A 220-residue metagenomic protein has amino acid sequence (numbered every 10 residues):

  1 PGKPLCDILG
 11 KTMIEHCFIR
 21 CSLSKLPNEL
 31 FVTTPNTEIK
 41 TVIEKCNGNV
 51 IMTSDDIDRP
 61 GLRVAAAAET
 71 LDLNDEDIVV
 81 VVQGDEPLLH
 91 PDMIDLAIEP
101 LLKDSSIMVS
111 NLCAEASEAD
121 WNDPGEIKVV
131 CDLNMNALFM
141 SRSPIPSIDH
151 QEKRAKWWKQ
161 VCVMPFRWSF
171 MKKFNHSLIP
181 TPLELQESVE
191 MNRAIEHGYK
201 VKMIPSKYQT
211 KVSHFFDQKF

Functional and structural regions predicted by a protein language model:
P1-T34: N-terminal glycine-rich phosphate-binding loop and ensuing alpha1 helix
P27, D75-E76, D104-I107, Y199: Short, high-confidence coil segments that cap the C-terminus of an alpha-helix and link into the following beta-strand
P27-F31, P180-T181, Q209-K211: Short active-site oxyanion
F31, T37-E99: Short phosphate-binding loop-to-helix
T34-P35, L89, F166, Q186: A conserved hydrophobic position in a structured secondary element of the catalytic/binding core that shapes
L89-P180: Conserved core of the sugar-phosphate nucleotidyltransferase
V161, W168-K172, M191-Q209: Catalytic donor-sugar/metal-binding loop of nucleotide-sugar-dependent glycosyltransferases
L178-N192: Donor nucleotide-sugar recognition loop
